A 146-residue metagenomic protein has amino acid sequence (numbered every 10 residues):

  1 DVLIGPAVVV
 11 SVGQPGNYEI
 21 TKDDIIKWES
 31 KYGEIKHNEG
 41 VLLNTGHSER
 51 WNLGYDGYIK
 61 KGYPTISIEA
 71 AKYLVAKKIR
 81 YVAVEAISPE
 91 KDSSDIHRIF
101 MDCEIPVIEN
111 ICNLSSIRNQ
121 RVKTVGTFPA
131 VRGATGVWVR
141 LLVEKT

Functional and structural regions predicted by a protein language model:
D1-T146: Active-/binding-site microenvironments in catalytic and ligand-binding cores
